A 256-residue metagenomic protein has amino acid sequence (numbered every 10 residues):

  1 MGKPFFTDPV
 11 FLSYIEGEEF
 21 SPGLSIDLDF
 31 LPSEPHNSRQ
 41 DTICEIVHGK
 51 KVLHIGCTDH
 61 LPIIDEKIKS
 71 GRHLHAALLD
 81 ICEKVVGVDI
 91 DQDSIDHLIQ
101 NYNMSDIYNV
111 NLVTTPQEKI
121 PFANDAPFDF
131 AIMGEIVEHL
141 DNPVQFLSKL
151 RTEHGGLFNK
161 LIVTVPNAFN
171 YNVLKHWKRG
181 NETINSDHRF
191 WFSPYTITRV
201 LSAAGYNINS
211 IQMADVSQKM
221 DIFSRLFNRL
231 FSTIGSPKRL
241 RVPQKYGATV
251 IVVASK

Functional and structural regions predicted by a protein language model:
K3-L31, I90, S94-H97, N101 (+2 more regions): S-adenosyl-L-methionine-dependent methyltransferase catalytic module, highlighting the catalytic core
S33-K51, I68-L74: Conserved alpha-helix/loop element of class I SAM-dependent methyltransferases that forms part of the SAM/SAH-binding
I43, L78, L150-H154: Class I S-adenosylmethionine-dependent transferase superfamily signal
H48-G49, I81, P127: Alpha-helix C-terminal capping/helix-to-coil transition sites in glycosyltransferase folds
K51, H75, E83-K84, K160 (+1 more regions): Residues at the starts of beta-strands that form the adenosine-phosphate
H54, F130-I136: A short beta-strand submotif of the Rossmann-like class I SAM-dependent methyltransferase core that lines
T58-E118: Class I SAM-dependent methyltransferase SAM/SAH-binding core
E118-F130: A short acidic, Gly/Pro-enriched loop at the edge of an enzyme's catalytic core that lines a small-molecule cofactor
